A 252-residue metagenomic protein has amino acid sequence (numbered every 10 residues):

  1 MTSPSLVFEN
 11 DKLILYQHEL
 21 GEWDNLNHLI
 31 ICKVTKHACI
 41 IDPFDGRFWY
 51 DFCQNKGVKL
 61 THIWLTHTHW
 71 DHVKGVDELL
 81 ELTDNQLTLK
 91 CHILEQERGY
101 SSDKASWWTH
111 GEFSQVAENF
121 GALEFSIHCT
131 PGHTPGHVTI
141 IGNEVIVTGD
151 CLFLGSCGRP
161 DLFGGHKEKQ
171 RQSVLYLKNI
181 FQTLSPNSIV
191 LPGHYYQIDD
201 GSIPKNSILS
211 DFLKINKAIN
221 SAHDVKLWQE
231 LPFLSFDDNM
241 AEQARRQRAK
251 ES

Functional and structural regions predicted by a protein language model:
T2-S5, Q172-S252: Accessory terminal helices/loops
S3-K56, T139-G149: Conserved beta-strand hairpin/beta-sheet module of binuclear metal-dependent hydrolase folds, prominently
D24, A38, F44-E124: Active-site HxH/HxHxD metal-binding segment of metal-dependent hydrolases
H28-L29, S114-I141: Core dinuclear metal-dependent hydrolase active-site scaffold
P43-D45, T68, E95, G132-T134 (+4 more regions): Active-site metal-binding loops of divalent metal-dependent hydrolases
I63-V73, H128-G136, L191-Q197: Histidine-centered catalytic micro-motifs
E97-S102, G155-F163: A short acidic, helix-capping loop that chelates divalent metal ions and anchors anionic groups
C157, D161-F181: Active-site-adjacent loop/tail segments of enzyme domains
